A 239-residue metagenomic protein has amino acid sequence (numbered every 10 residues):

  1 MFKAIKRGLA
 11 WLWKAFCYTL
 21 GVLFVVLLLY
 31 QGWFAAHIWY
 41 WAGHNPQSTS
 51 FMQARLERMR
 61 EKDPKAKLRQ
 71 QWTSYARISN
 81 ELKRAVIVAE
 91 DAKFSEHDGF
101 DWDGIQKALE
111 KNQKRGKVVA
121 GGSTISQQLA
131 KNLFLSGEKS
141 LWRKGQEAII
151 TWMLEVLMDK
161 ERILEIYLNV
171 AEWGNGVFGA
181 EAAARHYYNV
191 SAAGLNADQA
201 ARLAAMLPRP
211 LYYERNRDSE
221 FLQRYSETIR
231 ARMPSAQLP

Functional and structural regions predicted by a protein language model:
F2-P239: Juxtamembrane regions of bacterial inner-membrane/periplasmic proteins, predominantly the peptidoglycan biogenesis
